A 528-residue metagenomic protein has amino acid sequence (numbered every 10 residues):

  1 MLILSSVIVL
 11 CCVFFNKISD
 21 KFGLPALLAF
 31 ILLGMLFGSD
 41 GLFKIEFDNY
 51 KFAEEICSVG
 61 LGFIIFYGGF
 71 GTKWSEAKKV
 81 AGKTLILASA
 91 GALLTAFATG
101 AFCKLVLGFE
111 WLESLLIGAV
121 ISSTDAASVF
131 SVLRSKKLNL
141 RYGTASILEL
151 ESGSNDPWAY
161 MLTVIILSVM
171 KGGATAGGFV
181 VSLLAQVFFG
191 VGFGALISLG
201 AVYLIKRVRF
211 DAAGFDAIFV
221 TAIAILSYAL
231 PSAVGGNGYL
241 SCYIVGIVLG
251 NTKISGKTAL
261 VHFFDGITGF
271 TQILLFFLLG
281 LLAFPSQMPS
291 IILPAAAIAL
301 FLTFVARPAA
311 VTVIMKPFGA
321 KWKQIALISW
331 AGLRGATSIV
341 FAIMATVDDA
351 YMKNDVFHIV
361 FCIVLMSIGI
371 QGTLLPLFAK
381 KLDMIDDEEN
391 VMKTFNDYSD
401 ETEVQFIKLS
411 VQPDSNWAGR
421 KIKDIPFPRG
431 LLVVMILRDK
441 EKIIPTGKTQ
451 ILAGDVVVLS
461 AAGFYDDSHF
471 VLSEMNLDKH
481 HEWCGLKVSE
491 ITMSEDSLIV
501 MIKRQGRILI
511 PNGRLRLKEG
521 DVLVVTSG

Functional and structural regions predicted by a protein language model:
M1-E388, E401: Transmembrane helical cores of multi-pass secondary ion antiporters/exchangers
A309, K316-K323, L327, T337 (+1 more regions): Cytosolic regulatory regions of ion transport systems
